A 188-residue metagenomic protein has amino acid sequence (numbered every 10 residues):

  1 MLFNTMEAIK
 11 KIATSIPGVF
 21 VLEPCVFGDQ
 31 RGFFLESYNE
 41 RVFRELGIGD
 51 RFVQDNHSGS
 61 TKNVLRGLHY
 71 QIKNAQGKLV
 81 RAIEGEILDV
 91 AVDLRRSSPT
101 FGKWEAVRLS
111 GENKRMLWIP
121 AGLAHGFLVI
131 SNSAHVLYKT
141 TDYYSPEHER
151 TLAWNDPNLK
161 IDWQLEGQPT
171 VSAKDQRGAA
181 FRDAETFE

Functional and structural regions predicted by a protein language model:
F3-N113, S131-S133, T140-E188: Non-catalytic, conserved peripheral segments adjacent to functional cores
R115-A121: Short beta-strand-centered segments at strand-helix junctions
A121-Y138: Ligand-binding loop in jelly-roll beta-barrel domains
